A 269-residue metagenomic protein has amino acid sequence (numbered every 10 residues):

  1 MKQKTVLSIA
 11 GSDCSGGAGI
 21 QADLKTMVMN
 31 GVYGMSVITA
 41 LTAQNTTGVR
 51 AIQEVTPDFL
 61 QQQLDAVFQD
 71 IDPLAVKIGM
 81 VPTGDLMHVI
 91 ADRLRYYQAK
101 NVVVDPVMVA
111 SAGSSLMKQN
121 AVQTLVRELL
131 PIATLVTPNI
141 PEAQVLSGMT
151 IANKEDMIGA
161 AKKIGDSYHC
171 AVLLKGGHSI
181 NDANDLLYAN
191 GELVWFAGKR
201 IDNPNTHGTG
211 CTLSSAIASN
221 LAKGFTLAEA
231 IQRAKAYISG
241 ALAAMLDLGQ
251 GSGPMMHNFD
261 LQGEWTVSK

Functional and structural regions predicted by a protein language model:
K2-S8, V28-V104, M108-S111: Conserved N-terminal subdomain of the carbohydrate kinase-like
I9-S15, L193-H207: Short pre-catalytic strand/loop immediately N-terminal to key active-site residues, enriched for Gly-Thr
G16-V32: N-terminal basic/disordered segments at the start of proteins
Q21, Q144-V145, N203-L227: Short, small-residue alpha-helix embedded
G31-M35, V194, N220-A234: Phosphate-handling active-site elements
E54, A228-K269: Charged C-terminal helix
H88-Y97, C170, E192, A228: Nucleotide and nucleotide-moiety/phosphate-recognizing core
Q119-L193: Conserved phosphate/ATP/ADP-binding segment of small-molecule kinases
